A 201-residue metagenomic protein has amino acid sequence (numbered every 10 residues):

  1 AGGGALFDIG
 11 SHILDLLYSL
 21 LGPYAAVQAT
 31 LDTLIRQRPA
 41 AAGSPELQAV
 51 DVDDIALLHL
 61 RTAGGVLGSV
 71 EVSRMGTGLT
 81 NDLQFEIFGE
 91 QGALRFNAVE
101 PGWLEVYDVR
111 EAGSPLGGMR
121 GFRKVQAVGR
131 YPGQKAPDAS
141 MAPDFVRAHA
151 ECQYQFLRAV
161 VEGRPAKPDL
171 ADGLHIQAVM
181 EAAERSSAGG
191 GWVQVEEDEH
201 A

Functional and structural regions predicted by a protein language model:
A1-T80, A171: Rossmann-like dinucleotide-binding domain that binds NAD(P)(H)
I13-L14, Q153-Y154, M180: A general structural signal for well-ordered alpha-helical segments in protein cores
G22, R158-E162, A188: Residues at helix-coil transition
R36-L57, R61-T62, F85-E86, Q91-P168 (+1 more regions): C-terminal glycine/acidic-rich active-site capping loop/insertion
F156, G173, G190: Hydrophobic, well-ordered secondary-structure elements that form the walls of internal hydrophobic environments
G173-S187: C-terminal hydrophobic helical "lid"/dimerization subdomain of Rossmann-like NAD(P)H-dependent oxidoreductases
R185-A201: C-terminal capping/lid region of NAD(P)-dependent oxidoreductase domains
